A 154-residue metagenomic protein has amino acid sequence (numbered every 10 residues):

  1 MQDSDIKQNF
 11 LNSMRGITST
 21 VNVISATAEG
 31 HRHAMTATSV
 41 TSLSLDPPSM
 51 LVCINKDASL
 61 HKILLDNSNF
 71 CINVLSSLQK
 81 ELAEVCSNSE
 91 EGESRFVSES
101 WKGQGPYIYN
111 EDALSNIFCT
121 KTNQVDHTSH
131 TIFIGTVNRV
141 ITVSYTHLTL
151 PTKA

Functional and structural regions predicted by a protein language model:
M1-V74, R139-I141: N-terminal structural module
L45, Q124-S129, T142-S144: Short, conserved beta-turn/loop elements at beta-strand boundaries and strand-helix junctions
A58-G103: Glycine-rich, pocket-lining loop/helix-strand segments that form or immediately flank
G105-I108: Beta-strand-rich interaction surfaces with strong enrichment in secreted/lumenal proteins
N110-A113: Beta-rich strand-turn-strand
S115-I117, T131: Hydrophobic core residues within well-ordered beta-strands of beta-rich domains
T146-T152: Conserved small/polar residues in nucleotide/adenosyl-binding loops
